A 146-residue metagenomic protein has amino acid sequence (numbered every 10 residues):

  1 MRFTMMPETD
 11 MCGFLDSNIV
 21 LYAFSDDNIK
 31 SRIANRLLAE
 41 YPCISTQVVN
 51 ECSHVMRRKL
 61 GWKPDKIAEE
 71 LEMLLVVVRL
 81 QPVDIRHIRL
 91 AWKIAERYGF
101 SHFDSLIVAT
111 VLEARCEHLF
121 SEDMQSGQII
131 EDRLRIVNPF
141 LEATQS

Functional and structural regions predicted by a protein language model:
M1-I44, K59-E69, E142-S146: Short, well-structured N-terminal submotif of metal-dependent ribonuclease cores
M1-T9, A109-S146: Acidic, PIN/NYN-like endoribonuclease modules and their adjacent C-terminal/linker elements
L15, N50-E51, A68, I88-R89 (+1 more regions): A generic alpha-helix surface/boundary motif
I19-V20, V48, H87, I107 (+1 more regions): Alpha-helix capping/helix-boundary segments
E51-R79: Active-site-proximal, substrate-binding regions of enzyme catalytic domains and RNA-binding/basic surfaces
E72-R97: Acidic catalytic patch
